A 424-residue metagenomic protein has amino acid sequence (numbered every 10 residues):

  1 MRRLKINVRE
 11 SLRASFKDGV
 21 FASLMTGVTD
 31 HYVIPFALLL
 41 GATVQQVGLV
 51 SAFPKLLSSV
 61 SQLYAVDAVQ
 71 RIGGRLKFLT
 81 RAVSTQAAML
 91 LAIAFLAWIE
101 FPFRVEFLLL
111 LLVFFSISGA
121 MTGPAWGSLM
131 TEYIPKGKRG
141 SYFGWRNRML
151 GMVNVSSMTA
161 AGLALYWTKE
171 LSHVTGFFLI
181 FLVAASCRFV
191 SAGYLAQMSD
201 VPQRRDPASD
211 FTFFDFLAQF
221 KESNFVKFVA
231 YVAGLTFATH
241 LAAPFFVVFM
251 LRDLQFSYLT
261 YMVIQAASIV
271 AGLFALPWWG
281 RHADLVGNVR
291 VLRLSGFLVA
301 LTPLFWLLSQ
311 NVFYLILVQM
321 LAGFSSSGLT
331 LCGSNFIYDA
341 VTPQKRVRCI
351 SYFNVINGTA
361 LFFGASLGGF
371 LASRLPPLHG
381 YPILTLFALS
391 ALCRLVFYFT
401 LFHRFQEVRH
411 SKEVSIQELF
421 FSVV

Functional and structural regions predicted by a protein language model:
M1-R9, S199-A230, S411-V424: Juxtamembrane intracellular "pre-TM" segments in multi-pass secondary transporters
M1-V60, A65, V69, L76-Q86 (+4 more regions): Helix-loop boundary and gating motifs at the non-cytosolic
P35-L39, D67-R71, I93-I99, N154-T175 (+2 more regions): Transmembrane alpha-helix termini and helix-breaking/packing motifs in multi-pass membrane transporters
S61-K77, L165, F274-G287, A372: Helix-to-loop junctions at the C-terminal end of transmembrane segments in multipass secondary transporters
Q70-T85, W145, L171-S172, D284-G296 (+1 more regions): Cytoplasmic membrane-interface "Motif A"-like loop-to-helix N-cap segments of 12-TM Major Facilitator Superfamily
K77-I93, A185, R290-F305, A391: Structural signature of the two symmetry-related core transmembrane helices
F95-L112, F305-Q319: Helix-loop junctions at membrane interfaces in 12-TM secondary transporters
M121-I134, G328-T342: Intracellular juxtamembrane helix-capping segments at the cytosolic ends of symmetry-related transmembrane helices
